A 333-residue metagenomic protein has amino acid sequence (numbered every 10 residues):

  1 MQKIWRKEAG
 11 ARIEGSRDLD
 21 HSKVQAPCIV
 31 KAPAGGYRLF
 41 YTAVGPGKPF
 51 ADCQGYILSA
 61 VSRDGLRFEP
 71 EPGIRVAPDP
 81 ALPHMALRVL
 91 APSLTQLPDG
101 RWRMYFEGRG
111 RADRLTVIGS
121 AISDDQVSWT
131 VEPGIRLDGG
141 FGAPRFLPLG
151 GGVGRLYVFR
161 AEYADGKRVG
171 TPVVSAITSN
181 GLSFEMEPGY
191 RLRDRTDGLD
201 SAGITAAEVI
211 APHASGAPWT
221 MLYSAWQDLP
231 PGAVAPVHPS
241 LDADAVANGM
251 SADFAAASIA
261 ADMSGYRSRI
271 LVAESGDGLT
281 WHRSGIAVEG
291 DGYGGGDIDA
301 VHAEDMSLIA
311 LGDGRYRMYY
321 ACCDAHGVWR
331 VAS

Functional and structural regions predicted by a protein language model:
M1-L87, T95-G142, L147-T205, I210-D299 (+1 more regions): Beta-rich carbohydrate-recognition and catalytic domains
V301-A303, S307: A short, acidic, amphipathic alpha-helical segment used as a generic capping/interface helix at domain edges
